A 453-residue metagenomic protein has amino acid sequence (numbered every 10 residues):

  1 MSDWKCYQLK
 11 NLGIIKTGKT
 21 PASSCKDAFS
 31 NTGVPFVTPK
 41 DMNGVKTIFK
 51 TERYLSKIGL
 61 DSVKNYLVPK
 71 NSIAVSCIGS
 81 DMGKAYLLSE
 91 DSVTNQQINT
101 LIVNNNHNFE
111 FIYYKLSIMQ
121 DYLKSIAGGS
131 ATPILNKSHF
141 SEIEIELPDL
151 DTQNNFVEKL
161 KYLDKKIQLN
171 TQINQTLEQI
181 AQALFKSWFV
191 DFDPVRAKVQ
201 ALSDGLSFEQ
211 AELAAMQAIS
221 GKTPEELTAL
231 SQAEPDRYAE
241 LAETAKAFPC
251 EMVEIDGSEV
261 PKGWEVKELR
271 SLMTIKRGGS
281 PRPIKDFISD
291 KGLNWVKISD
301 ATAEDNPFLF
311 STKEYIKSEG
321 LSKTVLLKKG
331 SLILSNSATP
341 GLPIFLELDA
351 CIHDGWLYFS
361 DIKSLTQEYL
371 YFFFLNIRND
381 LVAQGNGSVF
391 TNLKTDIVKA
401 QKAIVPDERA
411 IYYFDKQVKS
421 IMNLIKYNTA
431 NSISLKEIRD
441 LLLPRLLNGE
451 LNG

Functional and structural regions predicted by a protein language model:
M1-P21, E142-N155, K161-S187, A218 (+4 more regions): Non-catalytic DNA-recognition/assembly elements of restriction-modification systems
S2, C77-I78, S92-N99, A131-V157 (+2 more regions): A short glycine-rich beta-alpha junction/loop motif
C6-K26, K40-K70, T94, C250-I255 (+4 more regions): Sequence-specific dsDNA recognition surfaces
V75-S76, I333-S335: A generic structural signal for residues embedded in beta-strands
M82-L88, G341-L346: Short, Lys/Arg- and Gly-enriched loop/turn segments at beta-strand edges
N108-S141, I362, T366-V398: Short, positively charged
D191-E234: Extended, domain-scale alpha-helical bundle/helix-rich regions
